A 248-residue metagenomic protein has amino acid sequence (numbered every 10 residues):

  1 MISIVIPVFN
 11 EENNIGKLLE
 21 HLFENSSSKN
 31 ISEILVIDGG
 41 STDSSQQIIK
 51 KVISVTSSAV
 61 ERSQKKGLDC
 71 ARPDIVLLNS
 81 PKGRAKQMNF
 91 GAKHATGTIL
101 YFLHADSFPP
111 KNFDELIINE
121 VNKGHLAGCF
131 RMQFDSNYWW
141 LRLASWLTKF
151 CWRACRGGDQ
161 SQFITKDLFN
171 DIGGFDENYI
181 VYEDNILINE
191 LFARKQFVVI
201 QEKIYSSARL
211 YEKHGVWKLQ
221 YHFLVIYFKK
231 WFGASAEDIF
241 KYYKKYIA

Functional and structural regions predicted by a protein language model:
M1-S3, E33, I186: Cell-envelope/extracellular polymer assembly enzymes that use nucleotide-activated donors
E11-S26: Short, well-formed alpha-helical segments that are part of the catalytic scaffolds of diverse glycosyltransferases
H21, D38-Q46, S107-F108: A conserved acidic beta->alpha catalytic loop
S32, Q46-T56, P73-H94: Conserved donor nucleotide-binding strand/loop of the catalytic core
L100: Short aromatic/hydrophobic "clamp" motif used to bind/position activated sugar donors
K111-W139: Conserved donor NDP-sugar-binding/catalytic core segment of glycosyltransferases
V181-L187: Acidic donor-binding loop at a coil-to-helix junction in glycosyltransferase catalytic cores that engages
A193-A248: Hydrophobic helical membrane-anchoring modules
